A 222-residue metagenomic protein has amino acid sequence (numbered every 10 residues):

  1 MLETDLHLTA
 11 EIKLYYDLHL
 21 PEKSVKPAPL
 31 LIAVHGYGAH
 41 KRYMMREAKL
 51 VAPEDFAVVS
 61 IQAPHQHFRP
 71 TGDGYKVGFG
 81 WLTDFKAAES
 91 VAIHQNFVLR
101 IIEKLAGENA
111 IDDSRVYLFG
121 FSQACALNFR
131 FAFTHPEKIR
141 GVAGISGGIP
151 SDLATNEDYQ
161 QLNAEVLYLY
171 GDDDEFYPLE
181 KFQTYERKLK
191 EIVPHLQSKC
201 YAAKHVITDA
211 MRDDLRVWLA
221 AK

Functional and structural regions predicted by a protein language model:
L8-E22, K26-I111: Serine-hydrolase catalytic machinery in alpha/beta-hydrolase-like enzymes
M44-E47, T155, P178-K188: Short alpha-helix in the alpha/beta-hydrolase fold that links the catalytic acid
A110-G120: Alpha/beta-hydrolase fold nucleophile elbow
G120-A124, N128: Gly/Ala-rich beta-loop-alpha elbow adjacent to hydrolase catalytic centers
E137-I149: A conserved short beta-strand
S151, D172-P178, H205-V206: Acidic catalytic loop of the alpha/beta-hydrolase fold
L162, Y168-Y170, D174: Short beta-strand/loop motif that positions the catalytic acidic residue of the alpha/beta-hydrolase fold
L167, E180-K222: C-terminal catalytic histidine-bearing segment of alpha/beta-hydrolase fold enzymes
